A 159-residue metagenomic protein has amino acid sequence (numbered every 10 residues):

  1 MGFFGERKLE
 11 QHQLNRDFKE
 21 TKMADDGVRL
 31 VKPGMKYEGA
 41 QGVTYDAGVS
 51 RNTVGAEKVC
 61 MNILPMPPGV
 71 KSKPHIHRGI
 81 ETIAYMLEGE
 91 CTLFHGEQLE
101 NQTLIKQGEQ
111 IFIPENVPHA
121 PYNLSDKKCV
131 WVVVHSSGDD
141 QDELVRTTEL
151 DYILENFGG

Functional and structural regions predicted by a protein language model:
M1-K58, K73, R146-G159: A short, N-terminal "cap"/entry segment at the start of jelly-roll beta-barrel domains of the cupin/DSBH fold
V49, N62-R78: Conserved short histidine dyad/triad with adjacent acidic residue
M61-P65, I83, Q102, Q110-F112: Conserved hydrophobic/aromatic beta-strand scaffold that supports enzyme active sites
P68-V70, G79, Q98, V117-P118 (+2 more regions): A generic "binding-loop/recognition-motif" signal
K73-H75, L93-F94, Q102, I113 (+1 more regions): Short beta-strand His + acidic residue motifs that chelate non-heme Fe in jelly-roll/DSBH and cupin folds
I80-Q107, V117: A short beta-strand-loop-beta hairpin characteristic of the jelly-roll/cupin
K106-Q107, E115-Q141: Ligand-binding loop in jelly-roll beta-barrel domains
